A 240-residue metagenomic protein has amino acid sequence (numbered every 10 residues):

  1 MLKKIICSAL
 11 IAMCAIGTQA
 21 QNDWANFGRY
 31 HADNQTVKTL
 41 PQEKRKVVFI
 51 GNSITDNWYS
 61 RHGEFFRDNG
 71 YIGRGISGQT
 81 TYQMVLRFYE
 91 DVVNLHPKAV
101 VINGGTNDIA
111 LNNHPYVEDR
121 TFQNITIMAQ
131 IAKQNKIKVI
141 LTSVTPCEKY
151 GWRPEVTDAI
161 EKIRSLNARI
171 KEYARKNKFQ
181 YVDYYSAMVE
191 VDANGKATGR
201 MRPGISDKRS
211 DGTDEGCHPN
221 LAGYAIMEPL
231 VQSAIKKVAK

Functional and structural regions predicted by a protein language model:
M1-Q21: Bacterial Sec-dependent N-terminal signal peptides
L10, P146-K240: Catalytic His-Asp segment of secreted/periplasmic serine-dependent ester chemistry enzymes
A20-V101, K196: Serine-esterase "nucleophile elbow" of acetyl-processing enzymes
S53-N57, S77-T81, T106-A110, T145-Y150 (+2 more regions): Solvent-exposed loop/turn segments at secondary-structure junctions within structured extracellular/periplasmic domains
G75-I76, T106-D119, R153-D158: Surface-exposed cleft-lining segments at the edges of enzyme active sites
Q79-L86, H114-I125: Glycine-rich anion/phosphate-binding loops
N94-G104, K136-T142: Short coil-to-beta-strand
E118-T142, R169-F179: Charged, glycine-enriched surface loops/patches that mediate electrostatic binding to polyanionic ligands
